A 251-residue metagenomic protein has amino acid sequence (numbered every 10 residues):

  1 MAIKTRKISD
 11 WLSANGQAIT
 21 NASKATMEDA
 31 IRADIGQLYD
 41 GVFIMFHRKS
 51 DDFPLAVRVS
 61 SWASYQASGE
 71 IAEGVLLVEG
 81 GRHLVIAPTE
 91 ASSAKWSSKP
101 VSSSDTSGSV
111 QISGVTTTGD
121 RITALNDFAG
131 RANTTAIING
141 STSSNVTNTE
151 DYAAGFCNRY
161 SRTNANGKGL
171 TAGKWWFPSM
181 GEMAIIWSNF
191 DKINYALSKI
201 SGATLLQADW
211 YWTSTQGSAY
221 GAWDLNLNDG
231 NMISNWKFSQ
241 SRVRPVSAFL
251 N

Functional and structural regions predicted by a protein language model:
A2, M180-N251: C-terminal, surface-exposed recognition/capping segments
A2-T171, K237-Q240, R244-N251: Short, compositionally biased
V85, W175-P178: Hydrophobic core segments of beta-strands in well-ordered, beta-rich domains
Y160-G173, M180-D191: Hydrophobic, well-ordered secondary-structure scaffolds
